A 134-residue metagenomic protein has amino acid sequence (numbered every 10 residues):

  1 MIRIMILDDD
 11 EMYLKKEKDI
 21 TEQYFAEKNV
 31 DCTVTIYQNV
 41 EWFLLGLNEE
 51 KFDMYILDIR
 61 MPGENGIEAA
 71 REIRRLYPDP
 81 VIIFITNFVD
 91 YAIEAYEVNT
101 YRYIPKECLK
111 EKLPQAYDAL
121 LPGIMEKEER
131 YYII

Functional and structural regions predicted by a protein language model:
M1-R3: Non-catalytic signal-transmission and effector/linker regions of two-component phosphorelay proteins
L7-D8, Y37, Y55: Conserved sequence signature across two-component system core domains
D9, N39, N87: Cofactor-binding loop segments of dinucleotide-utilizing enzymes, especially the Rossmann-like FAD- and NAD(P)+-binding
E11-T35: Two-component/phosphorelay signaling modules centered on CheY-like receiver
K28, Y37, I83-I85: Structural motif
I36-W42, G66: Helix N-cap/capping motif at the beta->alpha junctions
L45-K127: CheY-like receiver
Y131-I134: C-terminal output/effector regions of signal-responsive regulators
